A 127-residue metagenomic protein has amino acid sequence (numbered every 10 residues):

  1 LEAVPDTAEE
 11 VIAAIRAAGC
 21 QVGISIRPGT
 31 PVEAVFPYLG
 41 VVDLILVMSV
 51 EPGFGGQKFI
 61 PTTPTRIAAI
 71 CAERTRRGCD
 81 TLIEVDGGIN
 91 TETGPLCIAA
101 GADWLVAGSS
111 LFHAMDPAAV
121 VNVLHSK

Functional and structural regions predicted by a protein language model:
L1-L82: Conserved anion-binding
E9, I60, P95, P117-A118: Conserved strand-to-helix beginnings and helix N-cap segments that scaffold or border functional pockets
V22, W104-L105, L111: A short hydrophobic/small-residue beta-strand
T30-V42, G87-L105: Catalytic cores of alpha/beta
I45, I70, D86, C97 (+2 more regions): Conserved, mostly hydrophobic/aromatic
E51-G53, G88-T91, L111-F112: Short Gly/Pro-enriched loop/turn and capping motifs at secondary-structure junctions
I98, S110-K127: C-terminal helical cap(s) of enzyme catalytic domains, especially alpha/beta-barrels
